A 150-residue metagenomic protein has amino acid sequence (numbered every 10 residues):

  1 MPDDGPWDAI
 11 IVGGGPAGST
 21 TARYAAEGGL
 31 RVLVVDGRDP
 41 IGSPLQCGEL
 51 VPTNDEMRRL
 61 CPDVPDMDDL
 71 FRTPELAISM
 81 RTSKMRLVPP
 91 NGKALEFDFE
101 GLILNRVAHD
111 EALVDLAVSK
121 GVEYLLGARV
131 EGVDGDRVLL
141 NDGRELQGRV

Functional and structural regions predicted by a protein language model:
D4-A9: Extreme N-terminal starter segment of soluble prokaryotic enzymes
I10, G14, A26-C47: Glycine-rich FAD pyrophosphate-binding loop
G18-S19: N-terminal Rossmann-fold NAD(P) dinucleotide-binding loop
Y24, R38-M85: N-terminal FAD cofactor-binding segment of flavoenzymes
E27-G28, N54, S119: Secondary-structure boundary elements
G28-L33, L60, M85-N91: Short amphipathic alpha-helical segments, especially helix-boundary/capping motifs
M80-V150: Conserved N-terminal helical subregion
